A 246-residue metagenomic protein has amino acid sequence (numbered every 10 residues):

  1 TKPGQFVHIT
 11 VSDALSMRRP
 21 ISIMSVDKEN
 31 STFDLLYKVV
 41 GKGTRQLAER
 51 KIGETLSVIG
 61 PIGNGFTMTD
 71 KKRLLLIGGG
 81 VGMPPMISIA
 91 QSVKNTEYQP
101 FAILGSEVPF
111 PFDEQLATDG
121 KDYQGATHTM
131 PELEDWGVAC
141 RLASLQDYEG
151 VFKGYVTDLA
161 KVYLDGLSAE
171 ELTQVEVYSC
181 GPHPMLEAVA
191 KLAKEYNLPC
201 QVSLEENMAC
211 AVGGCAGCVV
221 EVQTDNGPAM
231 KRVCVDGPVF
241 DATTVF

Functional and structural regions predicted by a protein language model:
T1-I52: Ferredoxin-reductase
S25-S31, L145-D147, T224: Short, ordered beta-strand-loop transition motifs
K42-V202: FNR/FR-type flavoprotein reductase catalytic core
P85, H183-E187, E205-P238: Local cysteine-cluster metal-coordination motifs and their immediate loop/turn environment, predominantly Fe-S cluster
G237-F246: A charged, well-structured terminal subsegment
